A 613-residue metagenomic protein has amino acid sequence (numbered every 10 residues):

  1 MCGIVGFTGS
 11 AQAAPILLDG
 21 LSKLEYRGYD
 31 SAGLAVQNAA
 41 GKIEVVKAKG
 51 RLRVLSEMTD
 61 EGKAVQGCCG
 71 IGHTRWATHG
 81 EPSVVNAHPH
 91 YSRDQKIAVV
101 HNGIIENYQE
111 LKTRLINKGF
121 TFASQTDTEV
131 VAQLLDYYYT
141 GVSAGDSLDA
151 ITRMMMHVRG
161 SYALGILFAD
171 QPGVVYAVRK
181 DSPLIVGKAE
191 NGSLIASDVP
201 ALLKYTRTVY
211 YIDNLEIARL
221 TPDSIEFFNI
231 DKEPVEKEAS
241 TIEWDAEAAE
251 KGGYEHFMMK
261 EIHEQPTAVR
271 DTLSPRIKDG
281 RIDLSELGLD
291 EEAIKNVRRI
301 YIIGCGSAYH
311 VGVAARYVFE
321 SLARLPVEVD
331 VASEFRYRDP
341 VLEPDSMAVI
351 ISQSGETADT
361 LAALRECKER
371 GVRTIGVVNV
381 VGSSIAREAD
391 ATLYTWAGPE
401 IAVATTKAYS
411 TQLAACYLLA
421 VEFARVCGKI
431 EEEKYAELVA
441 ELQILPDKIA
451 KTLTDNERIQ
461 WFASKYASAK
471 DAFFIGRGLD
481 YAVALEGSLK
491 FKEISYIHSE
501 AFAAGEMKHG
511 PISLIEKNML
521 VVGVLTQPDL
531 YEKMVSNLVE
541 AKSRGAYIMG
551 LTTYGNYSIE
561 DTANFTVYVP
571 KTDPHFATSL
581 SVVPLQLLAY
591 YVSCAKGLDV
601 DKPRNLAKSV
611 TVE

Functional and structural regions predicted by a protein language model:
M1-H256, T267-R298, Y337, A450-L453 (+2 more regions): Conserved short alpha-helical segments that host acidic/polar catalytic motifs at enzyme active sites
I4, V99, I166, A177 (+6 more regions): Structural beta-sheet core signal
C68, G72-V85, K278-E291, A315-I351 (+2 more regions): Glycine-rich oxoanion-binding loops at beta->alpha junctions
P89-Y91, L167, Y176-A177, V209-Y210 (+12 more regions): Replace "in large, NTP-powered and nucleic-acid-processing enzymes" with "in large, NTP-powered factors and other
K232, Y547, T562, T572-E613: Generic C-terminus detector
Q265-V269, L273-Y301, A391-L520, S593-E613: Active-site phosphate/pyrophosphate-binding segments
K295-E437, E441-I444, L525-Y568, L588 (+1 more regions): Glycine-rich phosphate-binding loops that contact phosphosugars or nucleotide phosphates
